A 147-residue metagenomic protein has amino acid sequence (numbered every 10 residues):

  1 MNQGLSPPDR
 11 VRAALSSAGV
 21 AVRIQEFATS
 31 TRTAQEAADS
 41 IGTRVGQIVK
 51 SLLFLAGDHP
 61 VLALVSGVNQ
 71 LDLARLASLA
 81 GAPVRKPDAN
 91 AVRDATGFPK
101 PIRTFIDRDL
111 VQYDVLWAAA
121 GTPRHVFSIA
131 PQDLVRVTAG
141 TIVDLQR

Functional and structural regions predicted by a protein language model:
M1-R147: Extended, low-hydrophobicity, polar/charged segments
